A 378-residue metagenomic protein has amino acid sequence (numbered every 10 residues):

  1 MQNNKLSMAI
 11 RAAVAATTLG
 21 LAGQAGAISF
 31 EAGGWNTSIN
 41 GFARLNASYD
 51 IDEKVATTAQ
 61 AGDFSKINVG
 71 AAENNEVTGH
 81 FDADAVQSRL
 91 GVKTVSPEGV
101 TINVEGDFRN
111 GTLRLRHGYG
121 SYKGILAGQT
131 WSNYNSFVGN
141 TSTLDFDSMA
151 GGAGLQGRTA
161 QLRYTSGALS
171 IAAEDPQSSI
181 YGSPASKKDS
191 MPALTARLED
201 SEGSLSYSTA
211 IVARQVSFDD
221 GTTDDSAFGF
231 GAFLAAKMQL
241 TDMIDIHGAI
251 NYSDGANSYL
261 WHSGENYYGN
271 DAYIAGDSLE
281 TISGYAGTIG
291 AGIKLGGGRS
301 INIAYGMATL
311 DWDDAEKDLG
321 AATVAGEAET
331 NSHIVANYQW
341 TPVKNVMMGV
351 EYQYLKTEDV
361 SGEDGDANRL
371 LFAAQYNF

Functional and structural regions predicted by a protein language model:
M1-V14, G26: Bacterial Sec-dependent N-terminal signal peptides
A22-Q24: N-terminal signal peptide c-region/cleavage motif recognized by signal peptidases
I28-S179, K188-M191, T195, E199-G203 (+2 more regions): Outer membrane beta-barrel
E53-T58, R109-R116, V138-D145, Q177-S190 (+5 more regions): Outer-membrane beta-barrel translocator domains and adjoining extracellular loop/strand segments of Gram-negative
S88-V92, G118, L162, A196 (+6 more regions): Membrane-embedded beta-strands of outer-membrane beta-barrel proteins, especially the hydrophobic/small aromatic
E98-N110, L169-D175, Y207-Q215, S300-T309 (+1 more regions): Transmembrane beta-strand segments that form the barrel wall of outer-membrane beta-barrel proteins
D200-S332: Detector for outer-membrane/organellar transmembrane beta-barrel domains, recognizing the amphipathic beta-strand
W340-P342, V346, G365-F378: Outer-membrane beta-barrel "beta-signal"
